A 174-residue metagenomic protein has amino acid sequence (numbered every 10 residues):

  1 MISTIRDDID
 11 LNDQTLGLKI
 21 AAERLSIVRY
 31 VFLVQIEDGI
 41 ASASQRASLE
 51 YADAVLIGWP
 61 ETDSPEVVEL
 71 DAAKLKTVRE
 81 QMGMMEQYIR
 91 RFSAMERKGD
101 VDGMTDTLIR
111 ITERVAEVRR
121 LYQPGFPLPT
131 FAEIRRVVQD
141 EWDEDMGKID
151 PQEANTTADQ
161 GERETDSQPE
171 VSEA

Functional and structural regions predicted by a protein language model:
M1-A21, S26-R79, G83-G147: Long, low-complexity or tandemly repetitive, helically biased scaffold regions used for multimeric assembly/adhesion
K148-T157: Long, compositionally biased low-complexity repeat segments characteristic of intrinsically disordered regions
A158-A174: Long, low-complexity, intrinsically disordered segments
